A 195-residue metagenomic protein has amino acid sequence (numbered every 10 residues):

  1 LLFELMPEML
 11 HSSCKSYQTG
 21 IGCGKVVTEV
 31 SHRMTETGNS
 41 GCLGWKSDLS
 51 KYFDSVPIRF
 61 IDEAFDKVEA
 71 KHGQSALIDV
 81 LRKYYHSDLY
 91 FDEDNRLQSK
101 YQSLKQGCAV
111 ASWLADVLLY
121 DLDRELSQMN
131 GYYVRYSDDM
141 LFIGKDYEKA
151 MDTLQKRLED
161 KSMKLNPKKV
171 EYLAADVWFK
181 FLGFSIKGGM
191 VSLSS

Functional and structural regions predicted by a protein language model:
L1-L2, D138, G183: Mobile genetic element proteins and their domesticated derivatives, centered on retroelements and DNA transposons
L1-M6, L118-L122: Buried hydrophobic packing segments
L2-P57: Active-site-proximal segment of RNA-dependent polymerases
T19, Q106, L182: Short glycine-rich loop/turn motifs that provide flexible caps or phosphate-binding loops at active sites
V27-S31, D116, S192: N-terminal low-complexity, intrinsically disordered patches enriched in charged
R33-S137, L141-R157, K161-M163, P167-W178: Conserved polymerase palm-domain catalytic core
K180, F184-S195: Active-site and adjacent loop segments of nucleotide-processing enzymes that use two-metal-ion phosphate chemistry
